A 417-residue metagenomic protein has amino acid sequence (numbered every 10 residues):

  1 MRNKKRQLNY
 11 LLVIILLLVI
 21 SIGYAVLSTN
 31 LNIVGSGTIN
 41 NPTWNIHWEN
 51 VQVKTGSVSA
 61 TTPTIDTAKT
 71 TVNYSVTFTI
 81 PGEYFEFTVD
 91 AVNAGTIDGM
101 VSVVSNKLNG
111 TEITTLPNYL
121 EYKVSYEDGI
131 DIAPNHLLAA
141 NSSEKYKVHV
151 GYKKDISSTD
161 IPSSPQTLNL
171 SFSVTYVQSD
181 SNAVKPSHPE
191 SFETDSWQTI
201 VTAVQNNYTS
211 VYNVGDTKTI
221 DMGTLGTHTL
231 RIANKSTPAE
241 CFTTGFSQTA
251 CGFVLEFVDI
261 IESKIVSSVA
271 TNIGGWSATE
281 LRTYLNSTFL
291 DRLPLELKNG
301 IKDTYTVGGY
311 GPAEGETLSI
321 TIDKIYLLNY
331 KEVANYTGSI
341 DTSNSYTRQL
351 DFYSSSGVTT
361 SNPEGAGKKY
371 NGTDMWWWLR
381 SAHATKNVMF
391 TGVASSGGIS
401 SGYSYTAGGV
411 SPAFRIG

Functional and structural regions predicted by a protein language model:
R2-T70, T77, P162-A183: Short, polar/proline-rich extracytoplasmic segments that appear immediately after membrane translocation
T29, T79-L108, L138-A183: C-terminal, structured domain-capping segment
V34, T71, E86, P117-Y119 (+1 more regions): Surface-exposed or flexible loop/turn and strand-edge residues in extracellular/cell-surface modules
N40-T67, S105-A133: A surface/secretory-pathway sequence property marking extracellular, secreted, or lumenal proteins enriched
Y74-T77, I132-L138: Beta-strand-rich interaction surfaces with strong enrichment in secreted/lumenal proteins
E112-T115, D160-S164, G245-F246, G402-S404: Short consensus segments that form the blades of beta-propeller domains, in both extracellular/periplasmic
A183-G417: Collagenous Gly-X-Y triple-helix signature in extracellular proteins
